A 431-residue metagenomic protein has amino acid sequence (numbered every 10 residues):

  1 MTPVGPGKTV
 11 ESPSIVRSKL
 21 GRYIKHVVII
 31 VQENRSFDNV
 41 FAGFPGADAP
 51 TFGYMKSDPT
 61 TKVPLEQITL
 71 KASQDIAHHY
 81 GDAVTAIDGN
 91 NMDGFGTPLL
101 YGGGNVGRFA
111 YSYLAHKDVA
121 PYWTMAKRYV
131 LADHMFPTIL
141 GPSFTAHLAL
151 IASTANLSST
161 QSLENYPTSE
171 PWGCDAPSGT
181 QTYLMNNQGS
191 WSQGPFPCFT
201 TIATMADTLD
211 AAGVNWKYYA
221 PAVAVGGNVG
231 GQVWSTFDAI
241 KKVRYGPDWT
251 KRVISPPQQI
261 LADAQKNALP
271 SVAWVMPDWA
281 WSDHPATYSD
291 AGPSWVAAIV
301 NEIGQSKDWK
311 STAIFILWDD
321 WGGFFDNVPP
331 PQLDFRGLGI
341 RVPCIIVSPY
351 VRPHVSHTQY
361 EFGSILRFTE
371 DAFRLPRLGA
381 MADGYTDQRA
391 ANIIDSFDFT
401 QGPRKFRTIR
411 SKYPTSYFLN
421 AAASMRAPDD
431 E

Functional and structural regions predicted by a protein language model:
M1-E431: N-terminal pro-sequences and low-complexity stem/linker regions of secreted or lumenal proteins
